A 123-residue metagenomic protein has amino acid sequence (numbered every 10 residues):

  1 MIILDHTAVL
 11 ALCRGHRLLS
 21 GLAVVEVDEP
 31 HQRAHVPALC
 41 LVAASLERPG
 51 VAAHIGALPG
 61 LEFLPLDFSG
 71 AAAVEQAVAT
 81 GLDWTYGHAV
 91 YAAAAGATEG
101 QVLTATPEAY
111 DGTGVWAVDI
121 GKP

Functional and structural regions predicted by a protein language model:
M1-H35, S45-A57, G121-P123: Short, well-structured N-terminal submotif of metal-dependent ribonuclease cores
A8, C40-A43, G70, A109: Short, well-ordered alpha-helical scaffold segment located in the soluble/lumenal catalytic or ligand-binding core
G15-H16, E47, A77, T113-W116: Residue-level signal for well-ordered alpha-helical positions
P37, L66-S69, A105, V118-P123: Conserved beta-strand termini and adjacent loop/short-helix elements that scaffold enzyme active sites in alpha/beta
E47-G50, T104-A109: Short, polar loop motifs at secondary-structure junctions
I55, P107-W116: Short loop/helix-cap segments at secondary-structure boundaries that form the rim of catalytic
E62-P107: Active-site neighborhoods of divalent-metal-dependent phosphate/nucleic-acid chemistry enzymes
